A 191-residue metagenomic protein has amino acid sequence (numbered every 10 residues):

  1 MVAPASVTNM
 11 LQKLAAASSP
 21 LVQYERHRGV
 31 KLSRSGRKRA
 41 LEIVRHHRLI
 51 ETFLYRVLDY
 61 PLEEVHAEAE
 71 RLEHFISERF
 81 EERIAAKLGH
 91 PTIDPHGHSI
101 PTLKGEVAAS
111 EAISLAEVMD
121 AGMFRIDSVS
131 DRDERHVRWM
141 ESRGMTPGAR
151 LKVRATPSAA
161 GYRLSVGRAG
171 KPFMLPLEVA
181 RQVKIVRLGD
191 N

Functional and structural regions predicted by a protein language model:
A5, E63: Key DNA-contact positions within bacterial/archaeal DNA-binding proteins
T8-A15: Short, hydrophobic-biased segments on the C-terminal half of alpha helices that form "recognition helices"
A15-E25: A short, conserved structural fragment
E25-H47: Basic, amphipathic "hinge/linker" alpha-helix immediately C-terminal to the N-terminal HTH DNA-binding motif
I43-V44, T52, R56-D59, H66-H74: Short amphipathic recognition helices of helix-turn-helix/homeodomain-type DNA-binding modules
E73-Q182: Mid-protein regulatory/catalytic core that forms ligand/cofactor-binding pockets and protein-protein interaction
V179-N191: Short, charged, intrinsically disordered terminal tails
